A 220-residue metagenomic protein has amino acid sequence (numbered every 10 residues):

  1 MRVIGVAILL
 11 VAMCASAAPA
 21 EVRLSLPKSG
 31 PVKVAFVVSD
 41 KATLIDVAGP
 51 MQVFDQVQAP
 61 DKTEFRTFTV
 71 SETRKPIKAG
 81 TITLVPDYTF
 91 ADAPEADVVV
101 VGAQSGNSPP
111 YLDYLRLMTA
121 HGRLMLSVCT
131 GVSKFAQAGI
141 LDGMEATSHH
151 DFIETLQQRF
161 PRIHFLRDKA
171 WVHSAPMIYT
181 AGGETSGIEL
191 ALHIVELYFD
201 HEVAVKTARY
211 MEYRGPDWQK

Functional and structural regions predicted by a protein language model:
G5-A15: Bacterial N-terminal signal peptides
L9, S39, T180: Generic anion/oxyanion-binding catalytic loop in active/binding sites
A18-M125, V132-A138, D142-G143, I153-E154 (+4 more regions): Extended, subdomain-level signal for the structured scaffold at the beginning of enzyme domains
M125-S127, T180: Conserved SAM-binding loop
V128, S148-H149: Replace "coordinates the UDP/GDP/TDP-sugar" with "coordinates nucleotide-activated sugar donors
P176-G183: A short glycine-threonine-serine/GTX helix/turn-capping micro-motif
